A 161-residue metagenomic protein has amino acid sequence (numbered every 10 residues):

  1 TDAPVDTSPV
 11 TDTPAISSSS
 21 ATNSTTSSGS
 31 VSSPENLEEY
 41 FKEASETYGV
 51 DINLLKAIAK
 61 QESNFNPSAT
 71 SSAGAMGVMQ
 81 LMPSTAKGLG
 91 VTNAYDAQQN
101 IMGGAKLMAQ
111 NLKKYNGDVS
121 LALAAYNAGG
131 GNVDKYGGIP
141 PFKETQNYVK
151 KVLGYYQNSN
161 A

Functional and structural regions predicted by a protein language model:
T1-D6, D12: Amphipathic, non-membrane alpha-helical segments that mediate helix-helix packing for oligomeric assemblies
V10-F65, S84, V91, Q98 (+2 more regions): Export/targeting segments at the very N-terminus of extracytoplasmic proteins
S30-E38, T47-Y48, I52, S71-A75 (+6 more regions): Solvent-exposed, acidic/flexible segments
S63-T70, G130-Y136: Secretory-pathway/luminal and periplasmic proteins that interact with or process carbohydrate-rich
T70-T92, N100-L112, A124-G131, N147-Y155: Substrate-binding/active-site groove segments that recognize and process beta-1,4-linked N-acetyl-hexosamine
G130, G137-P140, Y156-N160: Short, well-ordered alpha-helical segments in soluble proteins
